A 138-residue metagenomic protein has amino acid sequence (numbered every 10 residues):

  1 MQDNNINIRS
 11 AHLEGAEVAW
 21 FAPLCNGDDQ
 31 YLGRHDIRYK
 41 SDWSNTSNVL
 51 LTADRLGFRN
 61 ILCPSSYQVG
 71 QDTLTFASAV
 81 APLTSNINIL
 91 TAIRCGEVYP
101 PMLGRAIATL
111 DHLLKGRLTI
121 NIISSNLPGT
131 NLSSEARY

Functional and structural regions predicted by a protein language model:
Q2-T84: N-terminal beta1-alpha1-beta2 module of alpha/beta enzyme domains
N7-Y39, P100-Y138: Flexible, glycine-rich active-site loops centered on histidine and acidic residues that chelate a metal or position
I61, I89, L118-I120: Hydrophobic residues within beta-strands of alpha/beta enzymes
Q68, C95, S125-N126: Positions that flank functional sites
Q71, N88, I107-A108: Active-site loop-helix segments enriched in His/Asp/Glu that coordinate and activate a nucleophilic water at divalent
T84-L90: Conserved catalytic cysteine-centered active-site region of acyl-thioester-dependent Claisen-condensing enzymes
L90-L103: Aromatic/His-enriched, Gly/Pro-containing loop or helix-boundary segments that lie immediately adjacent to catalytic
